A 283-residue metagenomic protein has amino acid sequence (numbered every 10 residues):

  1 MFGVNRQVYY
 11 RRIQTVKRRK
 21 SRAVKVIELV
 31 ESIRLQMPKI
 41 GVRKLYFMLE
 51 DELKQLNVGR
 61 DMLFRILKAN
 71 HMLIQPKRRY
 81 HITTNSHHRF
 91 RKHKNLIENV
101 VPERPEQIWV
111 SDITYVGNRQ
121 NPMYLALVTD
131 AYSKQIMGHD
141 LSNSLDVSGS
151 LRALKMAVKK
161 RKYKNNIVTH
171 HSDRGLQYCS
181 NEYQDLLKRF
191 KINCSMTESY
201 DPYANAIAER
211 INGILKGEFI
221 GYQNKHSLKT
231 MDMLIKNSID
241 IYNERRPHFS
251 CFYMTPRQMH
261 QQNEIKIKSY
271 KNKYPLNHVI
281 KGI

Functional and structural regions predicted by a protein language model:
F2, Y9, V30, L45 (+14 more regions): Mobile genetic element proteins and their domesticated derivatives, centered on retroelements and DNA transposons
V4-P105, T255-I265: Basic, flexible linker segments flanking DNA-binding modules in nucleic acid-interacting mobile-element proteins
R11, Q135-H139, S195-T197, G221-Y222: Short small-residue beta-strand/loop micro-motif enriched in glycine and branched aliphatics
K39, K54-Q55, V101-E103, N118 (+3 more regions): Conserved, non-catalytic sequence blocks in retroelement Pol enzymes and Pol-derived host proteins
T84-S86, S172-R174, S180-D185, C194-K216 (+2 more regions): RNase H-like two-metal-ion nuclease catalytic core shared by retroviral integrases and related mobile-element nucleases
P102-M137, N143-L145: An active-site-proximal beta-strand-loop segment
N121, D140-Y163: Active-site beta-loop-alpha junctions of metal-dependent nucleic acid enzymes, especially the RNase H-like/DDE
K188-I192, I214-I283: C-terminal domain-tail junction helix/linker
